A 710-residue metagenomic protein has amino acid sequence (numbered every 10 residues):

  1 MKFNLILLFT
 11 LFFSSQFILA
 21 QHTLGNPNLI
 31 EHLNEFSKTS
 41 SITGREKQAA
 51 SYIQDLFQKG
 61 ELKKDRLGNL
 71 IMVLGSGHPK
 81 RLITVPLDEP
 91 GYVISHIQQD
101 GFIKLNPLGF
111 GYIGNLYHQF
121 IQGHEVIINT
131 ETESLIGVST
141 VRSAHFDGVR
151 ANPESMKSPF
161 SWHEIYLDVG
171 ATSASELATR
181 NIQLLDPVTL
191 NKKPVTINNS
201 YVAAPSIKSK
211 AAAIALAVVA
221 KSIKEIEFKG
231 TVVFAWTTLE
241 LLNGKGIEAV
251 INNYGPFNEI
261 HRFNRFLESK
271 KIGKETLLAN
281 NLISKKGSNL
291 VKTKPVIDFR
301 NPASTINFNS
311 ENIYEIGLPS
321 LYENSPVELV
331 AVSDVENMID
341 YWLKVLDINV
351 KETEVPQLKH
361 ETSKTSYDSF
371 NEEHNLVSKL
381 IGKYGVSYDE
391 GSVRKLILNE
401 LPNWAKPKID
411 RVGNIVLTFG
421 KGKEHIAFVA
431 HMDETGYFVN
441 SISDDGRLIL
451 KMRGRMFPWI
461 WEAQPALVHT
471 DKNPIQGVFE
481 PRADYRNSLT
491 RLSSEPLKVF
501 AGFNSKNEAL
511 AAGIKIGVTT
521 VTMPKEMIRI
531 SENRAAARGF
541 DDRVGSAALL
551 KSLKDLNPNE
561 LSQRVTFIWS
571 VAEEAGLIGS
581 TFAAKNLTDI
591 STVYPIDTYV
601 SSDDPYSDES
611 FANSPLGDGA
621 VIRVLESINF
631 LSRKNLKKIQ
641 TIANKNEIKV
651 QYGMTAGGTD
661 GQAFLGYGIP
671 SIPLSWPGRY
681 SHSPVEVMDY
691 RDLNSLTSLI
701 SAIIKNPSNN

Functional and structural regions predicted by a protein language model:
M1-I6: Positively charged n-region of N-terminal signal peptides that target proteins for export
S14-S15: N-terminal signal peptide c-region/cleavage motif recognized by signal peptidases
L19-N710: N-terminal hydrophobic/helix-forming segments and targeting peptides
